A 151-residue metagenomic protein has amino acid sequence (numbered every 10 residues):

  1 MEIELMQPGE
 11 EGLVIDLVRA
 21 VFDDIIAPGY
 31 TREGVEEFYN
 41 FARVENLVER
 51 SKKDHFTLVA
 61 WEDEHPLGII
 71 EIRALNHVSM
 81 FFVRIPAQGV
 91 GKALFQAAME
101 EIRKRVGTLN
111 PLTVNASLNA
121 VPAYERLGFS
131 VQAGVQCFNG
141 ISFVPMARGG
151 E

Functional and structural regions predicted by a protein language model:
E2-D16: A short beta-loop-alpha structural element at the N-terminal edge of CoA-dependent acyl/N-acetyltransferase catalytic
R19-E45: Conserved GNAT-fold acetyl-CoA-binding loop/helix
A42-L58: A short helix-loop-beta-strand connector motif used in the catalytic cores of GNAT acetyltransferases and, in some
D54-G68, R73: Conserved beta-hairpin
F81-G89: A short, internal acetyl-CoA/4′-phosphopantetheine-binding micro-motif in the GNAT/acyltransferase core
Q88-E101: Conserved acetyl-CoA-binding loop-helix of GNAT-fold acetyltransferases
I102-N119: Conserved GNAT acetyl-CoA-binding A-motif
T113-N115, S130-P145: Conserved catalytic-core motifs of GNAT/GCN5-like acyltransferases
